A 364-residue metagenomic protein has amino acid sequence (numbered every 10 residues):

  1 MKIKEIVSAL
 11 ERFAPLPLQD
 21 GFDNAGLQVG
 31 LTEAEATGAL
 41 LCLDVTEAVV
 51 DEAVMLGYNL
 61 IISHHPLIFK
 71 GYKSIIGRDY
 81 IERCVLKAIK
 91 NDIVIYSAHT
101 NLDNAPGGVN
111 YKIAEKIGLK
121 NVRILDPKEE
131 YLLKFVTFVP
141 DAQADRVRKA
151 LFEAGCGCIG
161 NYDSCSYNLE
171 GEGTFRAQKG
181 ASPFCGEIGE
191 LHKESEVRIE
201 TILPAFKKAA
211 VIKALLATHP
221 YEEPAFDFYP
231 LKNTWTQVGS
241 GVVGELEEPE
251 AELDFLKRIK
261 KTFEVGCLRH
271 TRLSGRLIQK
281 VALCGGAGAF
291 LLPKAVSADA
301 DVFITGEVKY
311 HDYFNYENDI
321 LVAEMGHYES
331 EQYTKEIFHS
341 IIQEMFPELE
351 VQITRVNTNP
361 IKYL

Functional and structural regions predicted by a protein language model:
M1-L364: Hydrophobic structural segments
